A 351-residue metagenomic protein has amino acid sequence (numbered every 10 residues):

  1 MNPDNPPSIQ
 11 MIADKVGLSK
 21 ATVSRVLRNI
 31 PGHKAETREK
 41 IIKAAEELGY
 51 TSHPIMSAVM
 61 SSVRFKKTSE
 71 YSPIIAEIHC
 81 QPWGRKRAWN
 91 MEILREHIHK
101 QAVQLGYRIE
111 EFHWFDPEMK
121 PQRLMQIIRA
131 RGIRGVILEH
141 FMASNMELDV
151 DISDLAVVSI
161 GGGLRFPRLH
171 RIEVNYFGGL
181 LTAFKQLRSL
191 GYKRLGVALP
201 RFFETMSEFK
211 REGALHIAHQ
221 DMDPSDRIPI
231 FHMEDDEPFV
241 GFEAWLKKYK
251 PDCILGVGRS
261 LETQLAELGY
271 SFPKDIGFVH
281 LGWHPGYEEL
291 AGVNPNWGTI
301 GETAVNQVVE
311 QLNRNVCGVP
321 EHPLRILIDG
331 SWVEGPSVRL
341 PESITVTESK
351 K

Functional and structural regions predicted by a protein language model:
M1-R64: N-terminal helix-turn-helix DNA-binding module of bacterial transcription factors
N2-D4, Q10, L48-L124, R201 (+1 more regions): Amphipathic helical "hinge" segments at domain boundaries
A76, A130-H140, R194-P200, P229-H232 (+2 more regions): Periplasmic-binding protein-like
A102-F115, G196-A198, F209-F239, H280: Short beta-strand elements in bilobed, periplasmic/extracellular small-molecule ligand-binding domains
E139-G179, F278-A291: Flexible loop/hinge segments that line or gate small-molecule binding clefts
H170-V197, P238-E243, P295-V316: Hydrophobic alpha-helical segments within soluble ligand-binding/sensing domains
A183-M222, G318-R339: An alpha-beta-alpha
L246-K351: Flexible loop/turn connectors
